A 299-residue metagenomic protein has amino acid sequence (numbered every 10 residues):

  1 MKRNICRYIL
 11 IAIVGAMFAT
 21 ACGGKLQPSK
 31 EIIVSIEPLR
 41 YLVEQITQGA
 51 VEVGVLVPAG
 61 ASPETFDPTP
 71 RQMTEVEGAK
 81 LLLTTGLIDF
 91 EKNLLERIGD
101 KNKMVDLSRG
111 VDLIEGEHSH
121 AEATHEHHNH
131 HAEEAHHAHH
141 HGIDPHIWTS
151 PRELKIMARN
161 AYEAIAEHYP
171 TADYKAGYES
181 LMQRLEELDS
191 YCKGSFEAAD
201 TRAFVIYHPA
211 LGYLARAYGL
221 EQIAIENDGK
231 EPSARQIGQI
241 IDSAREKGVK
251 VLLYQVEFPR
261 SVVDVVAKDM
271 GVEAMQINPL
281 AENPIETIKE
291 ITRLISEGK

Functional and structural regions predicted by a protein language model:
M1-I9: Bacterial N-terminal signal peptides that target proteins for export
I9-T20: Bacterial N-terminal signal peptides
F18-K299: Extracytoplasmic metal-acquisition and chelation regions
